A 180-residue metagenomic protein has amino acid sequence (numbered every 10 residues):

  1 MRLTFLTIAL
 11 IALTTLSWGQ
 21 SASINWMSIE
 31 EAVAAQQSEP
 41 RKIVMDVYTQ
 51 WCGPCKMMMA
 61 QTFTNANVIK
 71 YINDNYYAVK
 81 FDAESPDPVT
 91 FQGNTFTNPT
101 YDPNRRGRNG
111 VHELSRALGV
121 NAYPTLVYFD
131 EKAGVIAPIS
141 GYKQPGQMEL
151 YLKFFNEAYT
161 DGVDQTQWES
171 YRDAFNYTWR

Functional and structural regions predicted by a protein language model:
M1-A22: Bacterial Sec-dependent N-terminal signal peptides
S21-I24, Q37, G119, D130 (+1 more regions): Non-globular targeting/processing and membrane-anchoring segments
N25-K42, I72: A short beta-strand-turn-helix
E39-K56, A78: Short active-site neighborhood of thiol/selenol oxidoreductases, capturing the structured segment around
K42, T97-N104, H112-V127: Structural micro-motif
K56-N73: Typically the conserved alpha-helix immediately C-terminal to a functionally engaged Cys/Sec in thioredoxin-like
D74-F91: Structural microenvironment flanking redox-active thiols in thiol-disulfide oxidoreductases
A78, L114, A122-P138: A short, hydrophobic beta-strand/beta-hairpin element that forms part of a small beta-sheet core
